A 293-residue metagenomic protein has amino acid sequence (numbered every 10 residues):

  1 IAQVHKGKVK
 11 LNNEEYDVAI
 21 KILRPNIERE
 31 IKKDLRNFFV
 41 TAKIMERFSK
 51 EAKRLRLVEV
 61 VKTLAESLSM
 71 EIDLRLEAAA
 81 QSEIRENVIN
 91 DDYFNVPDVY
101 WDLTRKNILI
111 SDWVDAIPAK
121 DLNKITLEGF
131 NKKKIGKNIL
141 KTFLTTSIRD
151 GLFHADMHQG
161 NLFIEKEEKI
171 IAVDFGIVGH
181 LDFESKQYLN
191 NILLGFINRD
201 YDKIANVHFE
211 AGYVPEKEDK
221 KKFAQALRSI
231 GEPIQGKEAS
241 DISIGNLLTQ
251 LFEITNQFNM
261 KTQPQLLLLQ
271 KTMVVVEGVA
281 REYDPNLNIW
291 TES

Functional and structural regions predicted by a protein language model:
I1-S293: Conserved catalytic cores of large enzyme domains
